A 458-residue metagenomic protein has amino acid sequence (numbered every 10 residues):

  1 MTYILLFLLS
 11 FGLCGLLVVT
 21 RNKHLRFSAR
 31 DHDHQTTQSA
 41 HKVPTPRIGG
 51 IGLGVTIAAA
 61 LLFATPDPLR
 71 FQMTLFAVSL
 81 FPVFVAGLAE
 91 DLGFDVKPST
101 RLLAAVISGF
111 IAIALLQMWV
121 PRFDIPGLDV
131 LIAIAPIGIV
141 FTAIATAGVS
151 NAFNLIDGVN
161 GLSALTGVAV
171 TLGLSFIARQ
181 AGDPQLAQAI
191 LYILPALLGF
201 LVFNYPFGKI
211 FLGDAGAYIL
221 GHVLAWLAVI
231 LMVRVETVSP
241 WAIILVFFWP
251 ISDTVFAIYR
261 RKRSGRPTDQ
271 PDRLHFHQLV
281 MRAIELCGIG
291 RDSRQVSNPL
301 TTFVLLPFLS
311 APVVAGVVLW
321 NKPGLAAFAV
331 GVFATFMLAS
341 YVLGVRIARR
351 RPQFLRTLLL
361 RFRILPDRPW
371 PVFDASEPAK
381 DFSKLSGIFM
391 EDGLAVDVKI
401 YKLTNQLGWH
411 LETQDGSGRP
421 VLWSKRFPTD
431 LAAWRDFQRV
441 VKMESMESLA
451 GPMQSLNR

Functional and structural regions predicted by a protein language model:
M1-S252: "…together with the soluble PPM/PP2C metallo-phosphatase catalytic core" -> "…together with the soluble PPM/PP2C
V19-P46, F256-Q295: Cytosolic, membrane-interface loops and tails of multi-pass inner-membrane proteins
I57, V296-V317: Hydrophobic membrane-spanning alpha-helices of multi-pass integral membrane proteins
P82-P98, V318-L365: Alpha-helical transmembrane segments and their immediate juxtamembrane interface regions
W370-G408: Short N-terminal "domain-start" leader segments that mark the transition from disordered tails or signal peptides into
D374-A375, A379, S383, M446-R458: Short, mixed-charge low-complexity intrinsically disordered segments
I400-L422: Short aromatic-glycine-(Arg/Gly/Cys) micro-motifs in beta-strand/loop hairpins
G418-A432: A short, exposed loop/beta-hairpin motif centered on an aromatic-Gly-Thr core
